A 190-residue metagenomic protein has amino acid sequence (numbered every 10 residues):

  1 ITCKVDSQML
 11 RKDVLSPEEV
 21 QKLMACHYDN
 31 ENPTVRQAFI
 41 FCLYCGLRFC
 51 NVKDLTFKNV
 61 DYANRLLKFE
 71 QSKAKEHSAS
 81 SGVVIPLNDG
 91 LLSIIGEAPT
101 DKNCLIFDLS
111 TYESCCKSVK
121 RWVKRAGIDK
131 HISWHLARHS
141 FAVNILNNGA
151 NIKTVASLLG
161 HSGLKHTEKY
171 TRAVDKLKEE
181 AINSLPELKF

Functional and structural regions predicted by a protein language model:
I1-F49, K53: Basic, Lys/Arg- and aromatic-enriched nucleic-acid-binding interface segment
D6, V14, Q71-K75, L92 (+3 more regions): Catalytic-site neighborhood detector that most strongly recognizes the C-terminal catalytic loop/helix of tyrosine
M9, K75-G96, D101-R121, S133: C-terminal catalytic core of Y-nucleophile DNA break-rejoin enzymes
D13, P17-Q21, C45, D54-I95: Conserved tyrosine-mediated DNA breakage-rejoining catalytic core shared by Y-recombinases
Q21-Y28, G96, V119-K124: Amphipathic, well-packed alpha-helical segments that form the structural scaffold of globular domains
T34-R36, Y112, D129-G149, T171: Short basic/aromatic active-site micro-motif
N59-L66, D129-K130, A150-K169: Short, polar N-cap/turn motifs at the start of nucleic acid-interacting alpha helices
L185-F190: C-terminal secondary-structure termini that scaffold catalytic or DNA-interacting sites
